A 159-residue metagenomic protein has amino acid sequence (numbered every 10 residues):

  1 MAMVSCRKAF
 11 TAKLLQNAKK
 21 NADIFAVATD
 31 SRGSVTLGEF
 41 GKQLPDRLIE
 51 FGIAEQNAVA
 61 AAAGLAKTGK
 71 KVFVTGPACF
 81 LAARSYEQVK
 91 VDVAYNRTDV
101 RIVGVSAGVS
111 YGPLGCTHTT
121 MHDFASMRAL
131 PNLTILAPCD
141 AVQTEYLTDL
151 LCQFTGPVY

Functional and structural regions predicted by a protein language model:
M1-Y159: Thiamine diphosphate
